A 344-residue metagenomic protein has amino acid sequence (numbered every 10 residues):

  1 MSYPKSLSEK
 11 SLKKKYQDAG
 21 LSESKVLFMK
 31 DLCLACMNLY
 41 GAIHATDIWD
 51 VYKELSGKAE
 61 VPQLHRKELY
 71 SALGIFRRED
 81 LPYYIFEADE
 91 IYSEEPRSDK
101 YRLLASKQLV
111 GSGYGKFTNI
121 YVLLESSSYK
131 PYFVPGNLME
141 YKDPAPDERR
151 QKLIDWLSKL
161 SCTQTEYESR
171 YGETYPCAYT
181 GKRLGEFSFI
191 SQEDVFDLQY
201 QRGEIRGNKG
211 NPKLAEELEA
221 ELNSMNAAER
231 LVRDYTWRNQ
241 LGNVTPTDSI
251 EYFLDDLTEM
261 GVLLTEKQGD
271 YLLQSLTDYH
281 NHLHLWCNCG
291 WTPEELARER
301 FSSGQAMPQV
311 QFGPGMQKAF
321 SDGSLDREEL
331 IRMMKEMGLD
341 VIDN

Functional and structural regions predicted by a protein language model:
S2-S24, K67-V134: Charged low-complexity interaction tracts in eukaryotic proteins
K15-T46, D155: Positively charged, polyanion-binding regions of nucleic-acid-associated proteins
M37-D47, G57-K58, S161-E166, I190: Short capping segments at the starts of secondary-structure elements
W49, F76, Y83, D89 (+4 more regions): Eukaryotic scaffold/interaction segments
E54-D99, E259-H282: Charge-enriched amphipathic alpha-helical scaffolds
G57, P62, Y114-E148, S158-T163 (+1 more regions): The transition from N-terminal targeting/processing segments to the mature protein
E140-M334, G338: Extended alpha-helical interaction scaffolds used for oligomerization/partner binding
N344: Cys/His-rich short segments
